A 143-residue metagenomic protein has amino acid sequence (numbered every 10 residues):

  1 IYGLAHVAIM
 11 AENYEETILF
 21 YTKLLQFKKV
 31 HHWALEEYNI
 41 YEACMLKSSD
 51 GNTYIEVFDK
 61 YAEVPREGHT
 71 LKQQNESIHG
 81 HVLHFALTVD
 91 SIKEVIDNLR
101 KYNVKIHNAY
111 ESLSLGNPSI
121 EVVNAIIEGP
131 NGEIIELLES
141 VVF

Functional and structural regions predicted by a protein language model:
I1-E16, V82-L87, L138-F143: N-terminal beta-strand motif that seeds the catalytic metal site of vicinal oxygen chelate
G3, I40, H81, E121: Exposed loop/turn and edge beta-strand positions of beta-sandwich/beta-sheet ligand-binding modules
M10-I55, K101, P118, E128: Core segments of cupin and vicinal oxygen chelate
E12, S49-N52, Y61-A62, D90-I92 (+1 more regions): Short loop segments at secondary-structure junctions
E16, I92-I96: Short, conserved charged micro-motifs
M45, L87, I96-F143: Vicinal oxygen chelate
Y54-L83: Helix-adjacent hinge/juxtasegments
